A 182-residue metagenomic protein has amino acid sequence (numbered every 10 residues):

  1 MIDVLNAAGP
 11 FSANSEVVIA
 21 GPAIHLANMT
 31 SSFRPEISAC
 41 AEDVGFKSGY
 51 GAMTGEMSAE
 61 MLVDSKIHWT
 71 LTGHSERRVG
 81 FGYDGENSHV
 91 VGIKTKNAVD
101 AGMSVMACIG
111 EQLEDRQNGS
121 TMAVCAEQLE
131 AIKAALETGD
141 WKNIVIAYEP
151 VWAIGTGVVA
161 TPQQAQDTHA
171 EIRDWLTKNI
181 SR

Functional and structural regions predicted by a protein language model:
M1-R182: Active-site loop-to-helix "anion-binding N-cap" substructures in soluble metabolic enzymes
